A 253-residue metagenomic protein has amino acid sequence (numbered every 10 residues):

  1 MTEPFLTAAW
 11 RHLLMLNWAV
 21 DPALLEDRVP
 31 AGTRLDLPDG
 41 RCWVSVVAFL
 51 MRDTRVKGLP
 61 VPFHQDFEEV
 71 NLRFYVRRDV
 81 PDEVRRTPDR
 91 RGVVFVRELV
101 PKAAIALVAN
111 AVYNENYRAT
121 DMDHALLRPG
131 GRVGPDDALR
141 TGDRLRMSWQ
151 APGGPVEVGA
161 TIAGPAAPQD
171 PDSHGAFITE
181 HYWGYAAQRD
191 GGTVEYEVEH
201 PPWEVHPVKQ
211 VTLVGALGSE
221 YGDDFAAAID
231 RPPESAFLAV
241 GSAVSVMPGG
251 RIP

Functional and structural regions predicted by a protein language model:
M1-K57, H64, H206-P253: Hydrophobic, proline/glycine-rich low-complexity stretches
D66-E68: Flexible linear motifs
N71-P253: Internal, well-folded beta-alpha domain core
